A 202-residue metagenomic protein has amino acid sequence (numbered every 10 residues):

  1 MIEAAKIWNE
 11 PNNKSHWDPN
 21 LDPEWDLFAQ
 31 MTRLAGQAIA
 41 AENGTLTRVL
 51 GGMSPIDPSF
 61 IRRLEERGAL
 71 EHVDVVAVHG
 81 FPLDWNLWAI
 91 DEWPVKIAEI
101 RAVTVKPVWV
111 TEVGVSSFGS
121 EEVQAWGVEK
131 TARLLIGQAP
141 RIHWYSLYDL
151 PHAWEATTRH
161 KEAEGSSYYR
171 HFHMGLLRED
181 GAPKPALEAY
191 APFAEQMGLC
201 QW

Functional and structural regions predicted by a protein language model:
M1-I2, L34-L46, H72, A102-K106 (+2 more regions): A structural motif corresponding to the C-terminal end of an alpha-helix and its immediate exit/capping segment
M1-V75, H79-V103, S117-K130, E155-S166 (+1 more regions): Active-site cleft segment of glycoside hydrolase catalytic domains centered on the general acid/base Glu
P23, S120-V123, L134, Q138 (+1 more regions): Aromatic-rich peripheral "rim/lid" segments of glycoside hydrolase catalytic domains that contact and position glycan
V49, E112, H173: Short glycine/serine/threonine-biased micro-segments
A77, V108-E112: Active-site neighborhood of phospho(di)ester-bond hydrolases with catalytic His/Asp-centered motifs
